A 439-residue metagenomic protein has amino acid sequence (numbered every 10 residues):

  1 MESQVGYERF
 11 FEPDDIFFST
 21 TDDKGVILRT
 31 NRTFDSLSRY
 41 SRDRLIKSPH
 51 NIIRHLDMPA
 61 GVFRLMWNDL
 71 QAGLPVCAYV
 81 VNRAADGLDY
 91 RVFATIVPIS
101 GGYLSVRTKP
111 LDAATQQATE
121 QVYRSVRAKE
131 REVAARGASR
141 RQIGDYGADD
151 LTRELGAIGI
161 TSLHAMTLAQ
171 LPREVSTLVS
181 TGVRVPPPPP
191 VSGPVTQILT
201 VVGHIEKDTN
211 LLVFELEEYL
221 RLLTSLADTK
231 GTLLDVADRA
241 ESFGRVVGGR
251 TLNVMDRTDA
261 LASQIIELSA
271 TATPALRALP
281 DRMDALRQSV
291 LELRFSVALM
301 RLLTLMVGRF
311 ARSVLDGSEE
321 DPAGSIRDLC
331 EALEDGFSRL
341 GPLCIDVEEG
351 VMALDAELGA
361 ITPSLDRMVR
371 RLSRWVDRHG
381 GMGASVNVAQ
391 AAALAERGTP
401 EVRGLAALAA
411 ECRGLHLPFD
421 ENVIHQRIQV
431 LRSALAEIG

Functional and structural regions predicted by a protein language model:
E2, Y7-V126, I205, L212 (+9 more regions): Sensory/regulatory domains in signal-transduction proteins
G101-V185: Sensory coupling linkers of modular signal transduction proteins
R153-S263, E267-A270, P274: Charged heptad-repeat coiled-coil "rod" segments that mediate homo-/hetero-oligomerization in large eukaryotic
